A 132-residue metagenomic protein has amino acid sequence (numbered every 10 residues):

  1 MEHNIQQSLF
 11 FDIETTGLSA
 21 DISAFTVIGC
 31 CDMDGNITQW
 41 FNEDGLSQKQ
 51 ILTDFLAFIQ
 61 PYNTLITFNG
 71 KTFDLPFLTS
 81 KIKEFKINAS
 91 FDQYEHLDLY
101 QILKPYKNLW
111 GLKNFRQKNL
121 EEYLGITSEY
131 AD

Functional and structural regions predicted by a protein language model:
M1-I59: Conserved RNase H-like, two-metal-ion catalytic cores of nucleic-acid enzymes
Q7-L9, T64, Q93: The start of beta-strands in P-loop NTPase/AAA+ ATPase cores
F11-I13, F68, L97: Active-site flanking residues adjacent to catalytic metal/cofactor-binding acidic residues
S23-T26, C30-G35, K71-D132: Metal-dependent phosphoesterase core characteristic of DEDDh/y 3'-5' exonuclease domains
A57-P61, E84-I87: Secondary-structure boundary motif
N63-N69: Short glycine-rich phosphate-binding loop at a beta-alpha junction
